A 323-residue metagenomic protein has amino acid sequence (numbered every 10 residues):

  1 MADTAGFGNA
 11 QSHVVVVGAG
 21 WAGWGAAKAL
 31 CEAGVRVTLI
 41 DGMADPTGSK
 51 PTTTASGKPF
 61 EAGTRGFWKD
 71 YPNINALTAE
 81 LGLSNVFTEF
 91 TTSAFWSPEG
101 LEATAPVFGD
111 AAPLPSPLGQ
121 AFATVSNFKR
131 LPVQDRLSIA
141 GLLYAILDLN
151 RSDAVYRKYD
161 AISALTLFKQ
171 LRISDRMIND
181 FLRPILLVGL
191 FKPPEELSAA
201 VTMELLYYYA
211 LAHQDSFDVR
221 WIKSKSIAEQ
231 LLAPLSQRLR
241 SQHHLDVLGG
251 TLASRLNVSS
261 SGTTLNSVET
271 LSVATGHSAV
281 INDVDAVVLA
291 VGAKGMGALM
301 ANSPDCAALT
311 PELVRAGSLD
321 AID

Functional and structural regions predicted by a protein language model:
M1-A10: A short, basic/flexible loop-to-alpha-helix module at the beginning of a structural domain
S12-L39: N-terminal Rossmann-like FAD-binding beta1-loop-alpha1 element of flavoenzymes
A22, D45, K294: Conserved Rossmann-like nucleotide-cofactor binding loop
K28, E32, T52, Q237 (+1 more regions): Short, well-ordered alpha-helices that flank and scaffold nucleotide-derived cofactor binding pockets
C31-T54: Glycine-rich FAD pyrophosphate-binding loop
S56-A145, D153-A154: Dinucleotide-binding Rossmann-like beta1-alpha1 core, especially the glycine-rich loop that anchors the ADP
G141-T264, D283: Active-site/ligand-binding neighborhood in enzyme catalytic cores
N257-T264, E269-D323: Central helical "cap/lid" subdomain
